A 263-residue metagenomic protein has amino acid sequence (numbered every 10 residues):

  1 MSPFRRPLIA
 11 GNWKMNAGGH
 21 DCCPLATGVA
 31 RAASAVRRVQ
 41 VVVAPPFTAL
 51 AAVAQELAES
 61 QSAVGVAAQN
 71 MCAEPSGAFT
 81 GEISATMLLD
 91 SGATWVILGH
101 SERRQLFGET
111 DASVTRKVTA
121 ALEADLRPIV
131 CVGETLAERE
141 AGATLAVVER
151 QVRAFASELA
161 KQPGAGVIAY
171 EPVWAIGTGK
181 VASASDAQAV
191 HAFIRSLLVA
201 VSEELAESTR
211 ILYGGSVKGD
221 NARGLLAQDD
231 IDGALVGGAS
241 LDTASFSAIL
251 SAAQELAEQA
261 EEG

Functional and structural regions predicted by a protein language model:
M1-G263: Active-site loop-to-helix "anion-binding N-cap" substructures in soluble metabolic enzymes
